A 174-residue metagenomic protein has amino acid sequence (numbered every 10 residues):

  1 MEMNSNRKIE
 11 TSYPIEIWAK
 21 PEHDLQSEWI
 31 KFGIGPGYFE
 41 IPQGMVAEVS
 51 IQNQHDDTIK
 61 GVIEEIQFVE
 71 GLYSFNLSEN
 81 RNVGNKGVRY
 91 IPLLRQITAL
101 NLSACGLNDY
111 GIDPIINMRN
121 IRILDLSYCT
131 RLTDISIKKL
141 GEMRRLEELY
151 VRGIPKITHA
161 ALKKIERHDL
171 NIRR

Functional and structural regions predicted by a protein language model:
E2-A104: LRR N-terminal entry segment and analogous cap-like coil->beta motifs
M3-S5, H23, G84, L100 (+5 more regions): Intrinsic-disorder/low-complexity regions
Y38-E48, Q67-S74, P92-A99, I116-I123 (+4 more regions): Leucine-rich repeat
N53-G61, R81-K86, C105-Y110, T130-K138 (+1 more regions): Short, solvent-exposed loop/turn at the beta-strand->alpha-helix junction within individual leucine-rich repeat
S78-E79, I97, N101-L107, R122 (+2 more regions): Tandem repeat scaffolds
R89-I91, G111-M118, Y128, K138: Tandem repeat protein-protein interaction scaffolds, dominated by ankyrin-repeat arrays but also generalizing to other
